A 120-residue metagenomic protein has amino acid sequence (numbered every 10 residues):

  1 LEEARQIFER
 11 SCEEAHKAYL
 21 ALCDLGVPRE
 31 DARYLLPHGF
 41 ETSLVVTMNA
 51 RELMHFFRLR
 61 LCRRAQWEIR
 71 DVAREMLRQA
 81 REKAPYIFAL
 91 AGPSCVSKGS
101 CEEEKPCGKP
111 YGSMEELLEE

Functional and structural regions predicted by a protein language model:
L1-E120: A conserved ligand/cofactor-binding region detector
